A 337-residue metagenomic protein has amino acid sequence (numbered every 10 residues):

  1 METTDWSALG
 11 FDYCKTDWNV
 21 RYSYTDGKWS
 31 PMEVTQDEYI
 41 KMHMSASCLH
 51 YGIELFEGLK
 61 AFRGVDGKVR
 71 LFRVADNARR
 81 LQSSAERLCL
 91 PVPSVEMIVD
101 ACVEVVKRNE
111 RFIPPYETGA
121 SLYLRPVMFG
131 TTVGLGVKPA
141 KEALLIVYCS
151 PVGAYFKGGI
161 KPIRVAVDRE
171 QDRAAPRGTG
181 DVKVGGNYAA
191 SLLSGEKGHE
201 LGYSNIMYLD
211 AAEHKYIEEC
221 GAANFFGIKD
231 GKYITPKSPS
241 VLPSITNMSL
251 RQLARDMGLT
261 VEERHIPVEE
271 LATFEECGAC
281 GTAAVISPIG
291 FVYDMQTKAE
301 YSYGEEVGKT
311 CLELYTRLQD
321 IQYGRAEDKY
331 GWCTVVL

Functional and structural regions predicted by a protein language model:
M1-V105, V127, G134-L337: Helix-start/capping segments and mature chain N-termini
V95-E96, V105-G119: Charged, gly/pro-rich active-site loop segments
P115-F129: Extended, Lys/Arg-enriched charged tracts that mediate electrostatic binding to polyanionic substrates
